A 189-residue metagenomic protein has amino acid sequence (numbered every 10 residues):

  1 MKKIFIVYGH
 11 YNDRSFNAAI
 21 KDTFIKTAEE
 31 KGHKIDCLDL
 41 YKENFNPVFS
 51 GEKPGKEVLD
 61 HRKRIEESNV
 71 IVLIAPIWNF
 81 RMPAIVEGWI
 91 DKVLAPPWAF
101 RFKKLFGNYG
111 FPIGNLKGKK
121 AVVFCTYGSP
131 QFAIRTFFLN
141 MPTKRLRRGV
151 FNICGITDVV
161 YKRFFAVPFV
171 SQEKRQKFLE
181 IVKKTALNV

Functional and structural regions predicted by a protein language model:
K2-H33: N-terminal beta1-alpha1 ligand-phosphate binding loop
K3, E29, K34-D36, K119-A121 (+1 more regions): Residues at the starts of beta-strands that form the adenosine-phosphate
V7-G9, L38, F124-T126: Short hydrophobic segments within beta-strands
Y11, E43, Y127-F132, A166-F169: A short, flexible beta-alpha/helix-coil linker loop
H33-N44, K162-F165: A short beta-strand-loop structural module common to alpha/beta enzyme folds
L40-K56, R175: N-terminal beta-loop-helix "entrance" segment that forms/cooperates in small-molecule cofactor or anionic ligand
E57-L146: Helix-loop-strand module that forms the ligand-binding subsite of alpha/beta enzymes
A133-V189: Glycine-rich phosphate/pyrophosphate-binding loop and the adjoining helix
